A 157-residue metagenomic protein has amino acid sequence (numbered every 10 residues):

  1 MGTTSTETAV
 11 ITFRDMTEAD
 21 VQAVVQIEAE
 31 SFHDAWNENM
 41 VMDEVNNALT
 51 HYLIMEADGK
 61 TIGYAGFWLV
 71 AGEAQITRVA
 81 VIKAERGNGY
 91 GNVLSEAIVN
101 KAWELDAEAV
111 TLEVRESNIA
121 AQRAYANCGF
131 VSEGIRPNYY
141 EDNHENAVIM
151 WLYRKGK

Functional and structural regions predicted by a protein language model:
T4-E7, T12-A84, S95-A97, K101 (+2 more regions): Acetyl-CoA-dependent GNAT
D43, S117, Y140: Positions that flank functional sites
N47, A121, H144: Short Asp/Glu-rich motifs
K60, I82-E96, W103-L105, A109 (+3 more regions): Conserved glycine-rich acetyl-CoA-binding loop
E85-N88, N92, R136-Y139, N146-V148 (+1 more regions): Acyl-donor (CoA/ACP) binding surface of acyl/acetyltransferases
E113, A126, V131-V148: Conserved catalytic-core motifs of GNAT/GCN5-like acyltransferases
